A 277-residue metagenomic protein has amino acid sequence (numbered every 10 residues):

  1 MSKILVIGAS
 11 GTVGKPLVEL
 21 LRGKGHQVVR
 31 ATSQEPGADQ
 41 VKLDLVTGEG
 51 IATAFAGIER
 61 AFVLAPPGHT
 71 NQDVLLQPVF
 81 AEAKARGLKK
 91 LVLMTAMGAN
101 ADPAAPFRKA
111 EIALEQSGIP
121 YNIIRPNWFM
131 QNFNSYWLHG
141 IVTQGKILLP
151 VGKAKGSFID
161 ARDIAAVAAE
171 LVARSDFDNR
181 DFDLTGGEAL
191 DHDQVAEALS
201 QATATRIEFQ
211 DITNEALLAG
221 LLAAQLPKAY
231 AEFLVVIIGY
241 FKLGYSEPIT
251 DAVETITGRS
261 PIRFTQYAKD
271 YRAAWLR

Functional and structural regions predicted by a protein language model:
S2-R30, A38, V46-E49, A56-E59 (+7 more regions): Oxidoreductase cofactor-interface core, primarily capturing Rossmann-like NAD(P)-dependent enzymes
P16, E215-R277: A hydrophobic C-terminal alpha-helical subdomain
